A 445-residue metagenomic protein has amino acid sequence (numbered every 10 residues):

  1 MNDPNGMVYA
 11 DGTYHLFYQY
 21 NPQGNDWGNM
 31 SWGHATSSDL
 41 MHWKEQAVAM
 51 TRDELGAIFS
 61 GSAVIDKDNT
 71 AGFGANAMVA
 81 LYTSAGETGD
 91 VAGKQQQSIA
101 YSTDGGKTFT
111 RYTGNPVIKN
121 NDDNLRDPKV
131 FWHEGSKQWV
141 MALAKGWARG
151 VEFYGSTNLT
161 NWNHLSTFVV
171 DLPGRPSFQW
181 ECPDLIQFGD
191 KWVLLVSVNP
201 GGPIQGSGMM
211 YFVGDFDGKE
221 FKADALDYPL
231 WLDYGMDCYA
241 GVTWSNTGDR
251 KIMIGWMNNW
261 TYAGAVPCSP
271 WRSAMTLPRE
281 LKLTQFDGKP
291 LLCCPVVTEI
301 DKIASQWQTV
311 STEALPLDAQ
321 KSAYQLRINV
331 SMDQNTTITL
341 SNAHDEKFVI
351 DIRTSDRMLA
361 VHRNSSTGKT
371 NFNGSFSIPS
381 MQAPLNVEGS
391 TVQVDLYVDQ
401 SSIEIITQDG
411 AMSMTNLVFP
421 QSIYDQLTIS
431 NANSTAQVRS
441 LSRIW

Functional and structural regions predicted by a protein language model:
M1-D127, W132-P176, Q187-Y234, M257-T309 (+3 more regions): Beta-rich carbohydrate-recognition and catalytic domains
D215-Y228, L232-M236, V242-W445: Beta-rich accessory regions
